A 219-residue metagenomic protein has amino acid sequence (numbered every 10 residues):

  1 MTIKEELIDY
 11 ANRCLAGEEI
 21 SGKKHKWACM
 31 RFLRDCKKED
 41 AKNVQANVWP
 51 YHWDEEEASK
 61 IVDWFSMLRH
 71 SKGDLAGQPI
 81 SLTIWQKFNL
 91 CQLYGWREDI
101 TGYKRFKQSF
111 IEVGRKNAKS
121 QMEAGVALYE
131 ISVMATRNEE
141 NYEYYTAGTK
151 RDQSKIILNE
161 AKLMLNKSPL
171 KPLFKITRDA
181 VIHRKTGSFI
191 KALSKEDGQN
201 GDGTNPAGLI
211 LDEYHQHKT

Functional and structural regions predicted by a protein language model:
T2-T219: Phosphate/NTP-binding elements of NTP-utilizing enzymes
